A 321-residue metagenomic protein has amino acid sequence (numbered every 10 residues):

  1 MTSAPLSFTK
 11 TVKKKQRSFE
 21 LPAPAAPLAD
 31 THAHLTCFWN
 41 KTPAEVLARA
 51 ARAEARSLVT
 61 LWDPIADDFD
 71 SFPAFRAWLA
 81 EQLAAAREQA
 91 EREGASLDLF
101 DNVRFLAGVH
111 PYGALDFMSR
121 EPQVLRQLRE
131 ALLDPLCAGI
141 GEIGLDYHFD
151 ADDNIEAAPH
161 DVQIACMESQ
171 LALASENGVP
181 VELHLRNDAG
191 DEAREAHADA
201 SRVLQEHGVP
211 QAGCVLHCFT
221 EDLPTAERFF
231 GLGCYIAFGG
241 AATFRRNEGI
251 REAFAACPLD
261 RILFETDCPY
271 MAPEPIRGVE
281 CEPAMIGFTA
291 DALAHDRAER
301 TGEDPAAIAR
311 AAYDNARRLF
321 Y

Functional and structural regions predicted by a protein language model:
M1-Y321: Mid-domain alpha/beta scaffold segments of enzyme catalytic cores
